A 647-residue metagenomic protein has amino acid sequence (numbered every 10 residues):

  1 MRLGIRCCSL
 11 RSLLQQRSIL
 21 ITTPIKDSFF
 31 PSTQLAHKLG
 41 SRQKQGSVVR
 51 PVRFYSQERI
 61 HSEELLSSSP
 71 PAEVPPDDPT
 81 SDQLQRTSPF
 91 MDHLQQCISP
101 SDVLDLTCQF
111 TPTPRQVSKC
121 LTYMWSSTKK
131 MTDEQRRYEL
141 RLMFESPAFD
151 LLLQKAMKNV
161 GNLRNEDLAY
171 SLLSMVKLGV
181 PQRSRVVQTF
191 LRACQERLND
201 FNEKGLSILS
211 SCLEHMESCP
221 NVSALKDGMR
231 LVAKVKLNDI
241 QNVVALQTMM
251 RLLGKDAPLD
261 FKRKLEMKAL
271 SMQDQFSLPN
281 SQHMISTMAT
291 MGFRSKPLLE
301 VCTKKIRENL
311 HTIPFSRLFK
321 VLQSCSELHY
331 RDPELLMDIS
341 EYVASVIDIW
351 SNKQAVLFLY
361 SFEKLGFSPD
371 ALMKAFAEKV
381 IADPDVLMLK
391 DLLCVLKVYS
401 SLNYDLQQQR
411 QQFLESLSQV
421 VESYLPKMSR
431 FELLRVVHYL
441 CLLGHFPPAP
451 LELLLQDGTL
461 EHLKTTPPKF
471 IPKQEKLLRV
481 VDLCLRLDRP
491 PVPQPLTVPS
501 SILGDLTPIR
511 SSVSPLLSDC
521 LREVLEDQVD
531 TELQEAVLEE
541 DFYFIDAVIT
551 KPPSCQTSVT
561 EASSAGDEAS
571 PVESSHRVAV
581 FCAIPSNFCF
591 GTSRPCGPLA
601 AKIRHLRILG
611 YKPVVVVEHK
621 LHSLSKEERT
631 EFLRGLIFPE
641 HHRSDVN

Functional and structural regions predicted by a protein language model:
R2-N647: Eukaryotic RNA-binding helical-repeat scaffolds
